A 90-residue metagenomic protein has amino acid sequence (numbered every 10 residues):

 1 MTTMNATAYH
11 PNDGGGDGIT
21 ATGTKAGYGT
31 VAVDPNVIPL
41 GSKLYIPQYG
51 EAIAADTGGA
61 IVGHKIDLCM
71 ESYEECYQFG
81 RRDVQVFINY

Functional and structural regions predicted by a protein language model:
M1-Y90: Solvent-exposed, well-ordered loop and adjacent helix/strand elements within mature globular domains that form
